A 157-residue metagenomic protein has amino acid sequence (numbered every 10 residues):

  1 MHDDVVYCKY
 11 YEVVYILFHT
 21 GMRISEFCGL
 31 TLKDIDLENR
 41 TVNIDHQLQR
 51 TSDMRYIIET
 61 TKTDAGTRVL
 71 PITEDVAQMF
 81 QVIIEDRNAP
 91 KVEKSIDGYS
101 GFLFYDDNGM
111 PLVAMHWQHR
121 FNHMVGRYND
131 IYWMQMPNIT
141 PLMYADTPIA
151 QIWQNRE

Functional and structural regions predicted by a protein language model:
M1-I24, C28-L30, E38, T67 (+3 more regions): Basic, Lys/Arg- and aromatic-enriched nucleic-acid-binding interface segment
H2-D4, S25, E38-P71, D75 (+2 more regions): Basic, Lys/Arg-rich DNA-contacting stretches centered on the C-terminal catalytic core of tyrosine recombinase systems
H2-V5, I57-T67, Y105-A114, N129-M143 (+1 more regions): Short, contiguous acidic/charged loop-to-helix segments that flank catalytic cores in large enzymes
E12-Y15, H19-E26, M115-H116, R120-H123 (+2 more regions): C-terminal catalytic core of tyrosine-transesterase DNA break-rejoin enzymes
F18, T31, N39, H46 (+4 more regions): Active-site proximal loops enriched in glycine and acidic residues that flank catalytic Cys/His/Asp and coordinate
D34: Phosphate-binding active sites in nucleotide-utilizing proteins
T51-S52, P111-L112, P148: Flexible loop/turn segments at secondary-structure boundaries
T73-Y132, Q151: Active-site/catalytic core of tyrosine-dependent DNA strand-transfer enzymes
